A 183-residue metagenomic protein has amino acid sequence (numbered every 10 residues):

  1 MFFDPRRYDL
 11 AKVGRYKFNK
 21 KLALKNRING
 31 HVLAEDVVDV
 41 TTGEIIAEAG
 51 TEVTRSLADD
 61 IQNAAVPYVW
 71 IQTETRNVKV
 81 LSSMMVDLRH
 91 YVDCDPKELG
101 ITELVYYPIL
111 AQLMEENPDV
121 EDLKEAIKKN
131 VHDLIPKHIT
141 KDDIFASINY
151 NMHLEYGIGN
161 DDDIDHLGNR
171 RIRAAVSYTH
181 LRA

Functional and structural regions predicted by a protein language model:
M1-R182: N-terminal non-catalytic structural scaffold regions of very large proteins
